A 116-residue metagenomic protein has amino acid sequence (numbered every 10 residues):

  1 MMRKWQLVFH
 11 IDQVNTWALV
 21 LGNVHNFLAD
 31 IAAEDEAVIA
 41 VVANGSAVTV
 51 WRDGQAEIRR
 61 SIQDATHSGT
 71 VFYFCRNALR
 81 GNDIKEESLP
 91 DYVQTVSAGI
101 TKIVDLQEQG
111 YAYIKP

Functional and structural regions predicted by a protein language model:
Q6-D12, V42-N44: Short glycine-rich or small-residue beta-strand-to-loop segments that form or flank ligand, phosphate, metal/Fe-S
F9-L21, V50-W51: Short, glycine-rich nucleotide/cofactor-binding loops
V14-N15, A47-V48, A78-G81: Solvent-exposed loop/turn segments at secondary-structure junctions within structured extracellular/periplasmic domains
A18-A33: Histidine-anchored nucleotide/phosphate-binding helix
I31-D35, A65-T66: Short helix-capping segments at alpha-helix termini
I39-N44, F72-R76: Short internal beta-strands
A43-W51: Short, conserved secondary-structure transition motifs
R52-P116: A cross-taxonomic marker for long C-terminal extensions/tails that follow the last structured domain
